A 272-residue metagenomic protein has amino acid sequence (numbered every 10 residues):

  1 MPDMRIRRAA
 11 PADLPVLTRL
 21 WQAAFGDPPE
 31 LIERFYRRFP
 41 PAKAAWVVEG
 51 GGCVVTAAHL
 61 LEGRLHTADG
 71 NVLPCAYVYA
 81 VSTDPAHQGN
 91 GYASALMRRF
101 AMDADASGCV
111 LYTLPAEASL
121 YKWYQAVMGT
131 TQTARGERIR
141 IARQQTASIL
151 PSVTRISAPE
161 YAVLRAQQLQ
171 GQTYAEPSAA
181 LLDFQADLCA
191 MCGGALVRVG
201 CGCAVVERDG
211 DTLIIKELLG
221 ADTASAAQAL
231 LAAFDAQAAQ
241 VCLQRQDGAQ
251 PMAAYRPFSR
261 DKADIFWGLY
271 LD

Functional and structural regions predicted by a protein language model:
P2-I6: Extreme N-terminal starter segment of soluble prokaryotic enzymes
L14, R19-T67, Q170-L196: Active-site rim helix/loop that mediates acceptor-substrate recognition in acyltransferases
V47, C53-G63, Y77, S82 (+2 more regions): Conserved beta-strand in the GNAT
R64-V72, D211-L218: A short, polar/charged loop-to-alpha-helix boundary motif
T83, G89-M102, D222-F234: Conserved acetyl-CoA-binding loop-helix of GNAT-fold acetyltransferases
M97, A104-A116, A236-Q246: Conserved GNAT acetyl-CoA-binding A-motif
Y121-I149, G210, K216-A221, A232-D272: Active-site/acyl-donor-binding loops of N-acyltransferases
G129-K216: Amide-forming acyltransferase catalytic core, primarily the GNAT-like/NAT-type and related acyltransferase folds
